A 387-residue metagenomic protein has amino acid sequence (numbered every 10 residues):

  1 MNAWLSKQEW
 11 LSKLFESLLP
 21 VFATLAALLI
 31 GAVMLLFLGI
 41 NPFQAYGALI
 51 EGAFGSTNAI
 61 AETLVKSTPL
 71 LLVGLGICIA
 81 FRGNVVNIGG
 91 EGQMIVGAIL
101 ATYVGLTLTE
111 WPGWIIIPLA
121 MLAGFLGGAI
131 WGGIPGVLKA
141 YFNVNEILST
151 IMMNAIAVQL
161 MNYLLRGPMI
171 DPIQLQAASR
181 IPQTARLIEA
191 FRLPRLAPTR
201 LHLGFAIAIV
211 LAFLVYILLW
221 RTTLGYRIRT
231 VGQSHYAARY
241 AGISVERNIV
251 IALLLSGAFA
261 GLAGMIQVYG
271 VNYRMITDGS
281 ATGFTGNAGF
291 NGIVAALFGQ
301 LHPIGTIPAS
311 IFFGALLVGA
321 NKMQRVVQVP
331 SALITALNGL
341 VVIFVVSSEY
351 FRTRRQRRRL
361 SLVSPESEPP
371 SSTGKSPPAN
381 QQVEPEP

Functional and structural regions predicted by a protein language model:
M1-A26, A32-L36, Q233, Y240 (+2 more regions): Cytosolic-side transmembrane-helix boundaries in multi-pass membrane proteins
N2-L72, W114-I115, L119, A379: Membrane-interfacial amphipathic/re-entrant helices at transmembrane-helix boundaries
Q8-L18, F81-G89, W111-W114, P118-P182 (+3 more regions): Short loop segments and helix-boundary regions at transmembrane helix junctions of multi-pass inner-membrane proteins
V33-L38, A48, A53-L108, M121 (+5 more regions): Single transmembrane alpha-helix segments in multi-pass membrane proteins
T57, T150, N154-R221, L360: Transmembrane helix-bundle core of multi-pass membrane transporters and related energy-transducing complexes
I130, A197-M275, P303-I304, E386-P387: Helix-loop-helix "hairpin" substructures at the membrane interface of multi-pass membrane proteins
E146-L148, L175, R200-I207, G283-A288 (+1 more regions): Loop-to-transmembrane alpha-helix initiation sites
A260, I266, G270-A336: Transmembrane alpha-helical segments in multi-pass inner-membrane proteins
